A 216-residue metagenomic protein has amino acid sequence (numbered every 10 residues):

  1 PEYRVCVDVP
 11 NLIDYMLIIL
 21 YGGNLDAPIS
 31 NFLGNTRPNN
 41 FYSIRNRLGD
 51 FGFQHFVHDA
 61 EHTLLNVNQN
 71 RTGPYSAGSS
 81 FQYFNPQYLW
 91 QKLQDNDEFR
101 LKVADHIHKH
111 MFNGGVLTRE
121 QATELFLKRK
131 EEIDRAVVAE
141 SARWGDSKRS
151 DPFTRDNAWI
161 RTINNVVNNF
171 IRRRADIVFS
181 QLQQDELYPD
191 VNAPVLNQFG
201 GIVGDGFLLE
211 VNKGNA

Functional and structural regions predicted by a protein language model:
P1-G206: Middle-to-C-terminal accessory/interaction subdomains
N212-A216: Short proline/glycine-enriched turn/loop motifs at strand-loop junctions of beta-rich domains
